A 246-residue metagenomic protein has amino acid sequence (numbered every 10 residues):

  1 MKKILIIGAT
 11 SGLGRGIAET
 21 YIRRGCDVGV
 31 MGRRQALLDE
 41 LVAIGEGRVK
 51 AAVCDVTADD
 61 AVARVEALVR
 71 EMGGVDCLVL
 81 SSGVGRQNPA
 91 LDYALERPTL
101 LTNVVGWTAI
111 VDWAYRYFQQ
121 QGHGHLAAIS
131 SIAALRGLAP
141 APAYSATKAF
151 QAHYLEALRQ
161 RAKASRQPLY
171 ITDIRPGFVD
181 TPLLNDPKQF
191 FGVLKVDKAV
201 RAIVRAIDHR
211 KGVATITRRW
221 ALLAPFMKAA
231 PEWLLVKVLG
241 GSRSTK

Functional and structural regions predicted by a protein language model:
T10-S11: Conserved glycine-rich cofactor-binding loop
G45-D60: Rossmann-fold cofactor-recognition segment
S81-Q87: Conserved NAD(P)H cofactor-binding loop of Rossmann-fold oxidoreductase domains
N88-L101: Short alpha-helical oligomerization interface
V111, T147: Active-site helix of classical SDR
S131: Residue(s) in the substrate-gating loop at a strand-loop-helix junction that position the organic substrate next
H153, Q160-R218: SDR active-site lid
